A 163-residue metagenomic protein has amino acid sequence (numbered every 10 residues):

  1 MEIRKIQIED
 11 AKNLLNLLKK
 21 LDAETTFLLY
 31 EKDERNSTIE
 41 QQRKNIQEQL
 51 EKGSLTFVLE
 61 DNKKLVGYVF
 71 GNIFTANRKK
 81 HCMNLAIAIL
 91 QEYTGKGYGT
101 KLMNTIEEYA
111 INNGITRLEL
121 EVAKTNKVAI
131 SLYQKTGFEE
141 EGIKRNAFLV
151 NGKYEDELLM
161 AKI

Functional and structural regions predicted by a protein language model:
E2-N16: A short beta-loop-alpha structural element at the N-terminal edge of CoA-dependent acyl/N-acetyltransferase catalytic
I8-E9, D22, E34-E92, M103 (+2 more regions): Acetyl-CoA-dependent GNAT
L17-D33: Helix-loop element at the rim of GNAT/NAT acetyltransferase active sites that forms part of the acceptor-substrate
K64-G67, V128, Y154: Glycine-rich acetyl-CoA-binding "A-motif" of GNAT/NAT acetyltransferases
K79, E119-A123, Q134, E139-E155: Conserved catalytic-core motifs of GNAT/GCN5-like acyltransferases
G99, M103, N126-A129, N146-N151: Short glycine/proline-centered loop/turn elements that form peptide/ligand docking sites
M103, A110-E121: Conserved GNAT acetyl-CoA-binding A-motif
K153-I163: Terminal substrate-recognition subdomain of acyl/acetyltransferases
